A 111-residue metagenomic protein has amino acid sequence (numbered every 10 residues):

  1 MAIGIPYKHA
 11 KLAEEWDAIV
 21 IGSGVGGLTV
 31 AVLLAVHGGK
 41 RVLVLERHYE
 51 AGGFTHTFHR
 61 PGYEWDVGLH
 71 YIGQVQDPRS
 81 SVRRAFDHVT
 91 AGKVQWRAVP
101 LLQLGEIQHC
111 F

Functional and structural regions predicted by a protein language model:
M1-I19, V36-K40: Extreme N-terminal leader/targeting segments of oxidoreductases
I19, H48, G68: Anionic group-transfer/hydrolysis microenvironments
G22-V25, R47: Glycine-rich Rossmann-fold phosphate-binding loop(s) that bind the pyrophosphate of adenine dinucleotide cofactors
A35-P61: Glycine-rich FAD pyrophosphate-binding loop
H37-G38, T57-L104: N-terminal FAD cofactor-binding segment of flavoenzymes
E106-F111: Feature captures the FAD/FMN-dependent oxidoreductase FAD-binding
